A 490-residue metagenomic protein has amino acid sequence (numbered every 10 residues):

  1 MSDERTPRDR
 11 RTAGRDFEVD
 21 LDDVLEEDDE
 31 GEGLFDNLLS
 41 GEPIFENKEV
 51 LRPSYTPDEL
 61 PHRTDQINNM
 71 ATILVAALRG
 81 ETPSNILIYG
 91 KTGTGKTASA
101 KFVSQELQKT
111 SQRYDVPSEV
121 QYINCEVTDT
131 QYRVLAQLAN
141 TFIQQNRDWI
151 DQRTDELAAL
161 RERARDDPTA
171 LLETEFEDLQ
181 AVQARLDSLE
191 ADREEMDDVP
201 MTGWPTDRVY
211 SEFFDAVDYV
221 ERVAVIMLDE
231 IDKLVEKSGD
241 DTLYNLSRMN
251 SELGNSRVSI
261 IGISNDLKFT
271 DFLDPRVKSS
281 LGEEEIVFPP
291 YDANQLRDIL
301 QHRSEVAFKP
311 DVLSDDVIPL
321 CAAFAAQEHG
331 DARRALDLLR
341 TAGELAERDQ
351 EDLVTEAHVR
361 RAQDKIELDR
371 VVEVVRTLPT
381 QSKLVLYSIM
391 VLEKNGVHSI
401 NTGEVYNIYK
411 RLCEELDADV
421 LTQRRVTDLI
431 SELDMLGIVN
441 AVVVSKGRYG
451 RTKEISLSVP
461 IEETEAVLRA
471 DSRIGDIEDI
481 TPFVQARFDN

Functional and structural regions predicted by a protein language model:
M1-S84: A short, basic N-terminal segment
E30-E32, T130-L135, Q144-L228, D232-D241 (+8 more regions): Mid-core helix/loop region of P-loop NTP-binding domains shared across ATPases and GTPases
A71, S382-M390, Y406, T427: Hydrophobic residues on short alpha-helical segments
E81-S104: Walker A/P-loop nucleotide-binding motif
L87, F308-P310, L320-Q381, G396-H398 (+2 more regions): C-terminal helical "lid" subdomain and adjoining coupling/linker elements of P-loop NTPases
K109-N140, L157: AAA+/P-loop NTPase substrate/partner-engagement loops
S399-N490: Terminal-proximal interaction/regulatory segments of ATP-powered molecular machines
